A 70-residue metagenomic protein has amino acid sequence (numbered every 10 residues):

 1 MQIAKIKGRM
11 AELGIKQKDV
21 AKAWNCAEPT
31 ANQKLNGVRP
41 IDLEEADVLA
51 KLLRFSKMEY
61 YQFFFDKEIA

Functional and structural regions predicted by a protein language model:
M1-K16, A23: A short, Lys/Arg-rich alpha-helix, primarily the initiator
G8-G14, P29, Q33, M58-A70: Short, charged recognition helix plus adjacent turn of helix-turn-helix-like nucleic-acid-binding domains
I15, I41-E44: Residue-level signal for the short linker/turn that defines the boundary of a DNA-recognition helix
Q17, E28, A46: Helix-turn-helix DNA-binding elements, focusing on the entry/boundary residues of the two helices that contact DNA
D19-A21, L49: Short alpha-helical "recognition helix" segments of helix-turn-helix
C26-I41: Recognition helix of helix-turn-helix/homeodomain-like DNA-binding domains that insert into the DNA major groove
E44-E59: DNA major-groove recognition helix of helix-turn-helix/homeodomain DNA-binding modules
